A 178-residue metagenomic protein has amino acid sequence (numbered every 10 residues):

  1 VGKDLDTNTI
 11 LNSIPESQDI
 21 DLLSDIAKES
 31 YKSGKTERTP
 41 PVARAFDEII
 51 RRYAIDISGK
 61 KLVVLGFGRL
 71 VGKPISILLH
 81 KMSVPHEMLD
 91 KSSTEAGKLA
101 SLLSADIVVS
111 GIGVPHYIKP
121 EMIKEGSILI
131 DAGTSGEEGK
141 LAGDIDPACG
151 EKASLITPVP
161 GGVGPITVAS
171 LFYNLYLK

Functional and structural regions predicted by a protein language model:
V1, G111-V114, G133-T134: Short glycine-/small-residue-rich Rossmann-like dinucleotide-binding loops
V1-Y53: Glycine/serine-rich phosphate-binding loop and adjoining beta1-alpha1 elements at the start of nucleotide-handling
L5, E37-K124, I128, A142-P147: Glycine-rich phosphate/diphosphate-binding loop of Rossmann-like nucleotide-binding domains
D6-K28, I130-K178: Rossmann-fold NAD(P)-binding glycine/threonine-rich loop
Y31, Y53, Y117, Y173-Y176: Sequence-level detector for tyrosine residue identity
G34, F67, V159, V163: Conserved short-loop catalytic and cofactor-binding motifs
G34-R38, I75, G133, N174: Short alpha-helical interface elements
